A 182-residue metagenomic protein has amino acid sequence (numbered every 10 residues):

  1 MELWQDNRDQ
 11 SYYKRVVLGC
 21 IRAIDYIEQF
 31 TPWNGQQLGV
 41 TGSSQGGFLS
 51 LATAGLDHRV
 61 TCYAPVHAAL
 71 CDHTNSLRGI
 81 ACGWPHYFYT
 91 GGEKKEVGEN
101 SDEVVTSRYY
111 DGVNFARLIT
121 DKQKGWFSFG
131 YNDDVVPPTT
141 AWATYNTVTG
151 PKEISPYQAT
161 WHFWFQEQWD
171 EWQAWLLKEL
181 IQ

Functional and structural regions predicted by a protein language model:
M1-L18, N75-R78: Cap/lid segment of the alpha/beta-hydrolase catalytic domain
G19-A23: Noncatalytic regulatory segments and standalone regulatory/sensor domains
E28, T41, G47-H58, Y63 (+1 more regions): Short glycine-enriched nucleophile-adjacent loop and the immediately C-terminal alpha-helix near the catalytic center
P32-S44: Alpha/beta-hydrolase fold nucleophile elbow
G35, V60-T61, P151: Core-facing hydrophobic residues within beta-strands of well-ordered domains
L51-N100, P156, W164-E167: Hydrolase active-site cap/lid region
R78-T140, N146: The feature captures the conserved acid-bearing segment of alpha/beta-hydrolase catalytic domains
V135-Q182: C-terminal catalytic histidine-bearing segment of alpha/beta-hydrolase fold enzymes
